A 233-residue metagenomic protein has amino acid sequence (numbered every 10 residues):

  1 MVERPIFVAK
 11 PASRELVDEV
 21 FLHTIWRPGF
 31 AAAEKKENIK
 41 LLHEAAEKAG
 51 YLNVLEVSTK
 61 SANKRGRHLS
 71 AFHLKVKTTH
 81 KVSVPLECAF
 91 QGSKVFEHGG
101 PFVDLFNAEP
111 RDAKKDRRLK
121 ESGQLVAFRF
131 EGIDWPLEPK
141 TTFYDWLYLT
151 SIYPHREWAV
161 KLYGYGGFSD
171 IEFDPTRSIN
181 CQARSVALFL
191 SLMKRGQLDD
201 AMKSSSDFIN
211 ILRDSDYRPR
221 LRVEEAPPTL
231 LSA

Functional and structural regions predicted by a protein language model:
M1-T59: Short, extreme N-terminal leader segments that mark the start of a protein/domain
V2, N53-V54, G166, S205-N210 (+1 more regions): N-terminal intrinsically disordered, cationic/polar leader segments that include organellar targeting peptides
V57-R118: Aromatic- and glycine-enriched beta-alpha-beta binding-site module
K60-K64, I133-E138, I171-I179: Short, charged/polar micro-motifs that form catalytic or ligand-binding hotspots
S93-E97, F102-E109, K114-L137, L147-P154 (+4 more regions): Extended, well-ordered protein cores
T141-S169: Short acidic, glycine/tyrosine-flanked loop/strand segments centered on an H-E-D-like triad
E172-P175, S205-R220: Short, mixed-charge aromatic SLiMs
T176-F189: Active-site nucleophilic cysteine motif
